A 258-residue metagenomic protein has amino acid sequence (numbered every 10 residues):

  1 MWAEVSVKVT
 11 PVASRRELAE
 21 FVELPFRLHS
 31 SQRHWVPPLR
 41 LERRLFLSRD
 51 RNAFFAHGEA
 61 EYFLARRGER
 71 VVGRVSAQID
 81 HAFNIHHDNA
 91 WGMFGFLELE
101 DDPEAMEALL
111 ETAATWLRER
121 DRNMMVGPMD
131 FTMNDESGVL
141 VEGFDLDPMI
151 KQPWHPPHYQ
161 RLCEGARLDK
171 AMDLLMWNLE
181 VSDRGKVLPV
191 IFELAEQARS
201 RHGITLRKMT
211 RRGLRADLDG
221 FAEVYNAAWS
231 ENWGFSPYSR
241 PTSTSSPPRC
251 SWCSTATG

Functional and structural regions predicted by a protein language model:
W2-E4, P153-G234: Acyltransferase donor/substrate-recognition loop-hinge adjacent to the catalytic core
W2-R49, A90, H202-T242: Short amphipathic alpha-helix that is part of the acyltransferase structural core
L28, W116, A166, A228 (+1 more regions): Short alpha-helical functional segments enriched in proximate histidine and acidic residues
F46-R51, E59-Y62, Q78-D80, E104 (+2 more regions): Short alpha-helical segments and helix-capping/turn motifs at coil-helix boundaries
S48-L64, P248-G258: A short helix-loop-beta-strand connector motif used in the catalytic cores of GNAT acetyltransferases and, in some
L64, R70-I79: Conserved beta-strand in the GNAT
V75-I79, F96, V126-F131, M172-L174: Glycine-rich, histidine-containing beta strand-loop boundary motifs that form or position
H86-R167: Acyl-donor binding region in acyl/amide transferases
